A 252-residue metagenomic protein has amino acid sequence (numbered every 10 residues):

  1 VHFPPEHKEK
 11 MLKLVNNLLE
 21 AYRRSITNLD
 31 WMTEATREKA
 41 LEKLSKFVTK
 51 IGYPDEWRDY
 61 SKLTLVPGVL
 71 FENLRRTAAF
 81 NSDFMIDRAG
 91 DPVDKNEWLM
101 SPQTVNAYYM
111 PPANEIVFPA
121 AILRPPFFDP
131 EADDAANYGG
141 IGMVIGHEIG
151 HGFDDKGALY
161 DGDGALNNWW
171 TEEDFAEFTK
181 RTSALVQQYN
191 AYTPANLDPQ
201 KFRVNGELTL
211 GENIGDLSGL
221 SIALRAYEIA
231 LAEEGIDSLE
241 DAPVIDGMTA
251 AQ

Functional and structural regions predicted by a protein language model:
H2-E148, G152-Q252: Intrinsically disordered, low-complexity linker/terminal regions across diverse proteins
